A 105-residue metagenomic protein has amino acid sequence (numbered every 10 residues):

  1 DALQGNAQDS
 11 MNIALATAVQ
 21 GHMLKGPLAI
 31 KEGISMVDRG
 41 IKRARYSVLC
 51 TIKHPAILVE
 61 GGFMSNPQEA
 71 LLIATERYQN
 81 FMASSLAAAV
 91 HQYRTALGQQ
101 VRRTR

Functional and structural regions predicted by a protein language model:
D1-R105: Active-site-proximal helix/loop segments of hydrolytic enzymes
